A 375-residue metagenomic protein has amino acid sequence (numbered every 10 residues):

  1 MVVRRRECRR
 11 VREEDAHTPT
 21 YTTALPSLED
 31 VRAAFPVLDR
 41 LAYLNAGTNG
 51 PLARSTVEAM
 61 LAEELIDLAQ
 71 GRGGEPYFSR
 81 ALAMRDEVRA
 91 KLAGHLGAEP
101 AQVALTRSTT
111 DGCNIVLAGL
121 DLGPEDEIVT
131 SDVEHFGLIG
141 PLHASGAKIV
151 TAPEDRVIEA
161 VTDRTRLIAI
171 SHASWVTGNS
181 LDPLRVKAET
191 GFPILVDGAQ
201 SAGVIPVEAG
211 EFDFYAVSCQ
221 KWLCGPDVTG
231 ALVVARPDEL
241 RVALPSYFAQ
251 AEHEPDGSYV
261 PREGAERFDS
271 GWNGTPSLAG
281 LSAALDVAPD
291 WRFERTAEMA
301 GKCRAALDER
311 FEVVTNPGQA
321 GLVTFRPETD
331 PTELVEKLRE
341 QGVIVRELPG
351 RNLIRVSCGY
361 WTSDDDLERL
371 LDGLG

Functional and structural regions predicted by a protein language model:
M1-V3, V11: Short hydrophobic transmembrane-like helices used for membrane targeting/insertion
R4-R5, T22: Intrinsically disordered and other compositionally biased segments
V11-G375: Pyridoxal 5′-phosphate
